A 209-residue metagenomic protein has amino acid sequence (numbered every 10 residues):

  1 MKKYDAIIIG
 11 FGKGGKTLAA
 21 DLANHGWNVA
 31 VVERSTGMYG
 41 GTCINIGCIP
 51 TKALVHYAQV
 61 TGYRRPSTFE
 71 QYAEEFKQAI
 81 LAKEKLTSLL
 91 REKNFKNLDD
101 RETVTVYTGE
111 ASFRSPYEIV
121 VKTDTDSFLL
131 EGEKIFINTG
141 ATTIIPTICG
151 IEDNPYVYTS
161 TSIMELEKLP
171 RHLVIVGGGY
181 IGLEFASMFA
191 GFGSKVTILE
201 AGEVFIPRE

Functional and structural regions predicted by a protein language model:
K2-Y4, D21-W27, E33-L169, G202-I206: Glycine-rich flavin
Y4-V31, I175, G182-G191: N-terminal Rossmann-like FAD-binding beta1-loop-alpha1 element of flavoenzymes
I9, K85-L86, V176, R208: Residue-level marker of alpha-helix boundaries and capping positions
G12, E110-S112, G179: Conserved acidic residues
E167-E209: Rossmann-like NAD(P)H-binding beta-loop-alpha module
